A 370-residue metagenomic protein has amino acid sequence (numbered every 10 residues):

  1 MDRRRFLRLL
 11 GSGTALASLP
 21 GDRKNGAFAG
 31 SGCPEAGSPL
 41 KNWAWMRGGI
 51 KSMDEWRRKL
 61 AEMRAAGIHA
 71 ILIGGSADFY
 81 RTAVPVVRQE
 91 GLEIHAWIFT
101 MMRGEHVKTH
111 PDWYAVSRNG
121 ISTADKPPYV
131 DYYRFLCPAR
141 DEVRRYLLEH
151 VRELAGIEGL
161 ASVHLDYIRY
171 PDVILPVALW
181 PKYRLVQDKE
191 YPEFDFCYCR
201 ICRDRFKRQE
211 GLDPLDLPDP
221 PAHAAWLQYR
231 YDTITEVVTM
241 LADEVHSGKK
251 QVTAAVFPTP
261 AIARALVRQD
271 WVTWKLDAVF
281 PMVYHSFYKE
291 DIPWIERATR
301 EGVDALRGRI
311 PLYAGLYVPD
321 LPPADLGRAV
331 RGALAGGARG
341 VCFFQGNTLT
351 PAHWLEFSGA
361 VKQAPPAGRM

Functional and structural regions predicted by a protein language model:
M1, G21-W43: C-terminal segment of N-terminal export signals and the immediately downstream linker at the start of the mature
R5-A27: N-terminal export signals
I50-M63, R144-E153, A261-T273, P322-G332: Short, acidic/polar
E55-A77: Catalytic domains of carbohydrate-active enzymes, especially glycoside hydrolases
I73-E105, Y229-E244: Aromatic-lined substrate-binding rim segments of carbohydrate-active enzymes
A96-E153: Active-site-adjacent "subsite" loops/lids of carbohydrate-active enzymes
P128-L276, M282-K289: Polysaccharide-binding and catalytic clefts of secreted carbohydrate-active enzymes
V283-Y284, Y288-I292, G315-R369: Substrate-binding cleft of secreted/luminal carbohydrate-active enzymes
